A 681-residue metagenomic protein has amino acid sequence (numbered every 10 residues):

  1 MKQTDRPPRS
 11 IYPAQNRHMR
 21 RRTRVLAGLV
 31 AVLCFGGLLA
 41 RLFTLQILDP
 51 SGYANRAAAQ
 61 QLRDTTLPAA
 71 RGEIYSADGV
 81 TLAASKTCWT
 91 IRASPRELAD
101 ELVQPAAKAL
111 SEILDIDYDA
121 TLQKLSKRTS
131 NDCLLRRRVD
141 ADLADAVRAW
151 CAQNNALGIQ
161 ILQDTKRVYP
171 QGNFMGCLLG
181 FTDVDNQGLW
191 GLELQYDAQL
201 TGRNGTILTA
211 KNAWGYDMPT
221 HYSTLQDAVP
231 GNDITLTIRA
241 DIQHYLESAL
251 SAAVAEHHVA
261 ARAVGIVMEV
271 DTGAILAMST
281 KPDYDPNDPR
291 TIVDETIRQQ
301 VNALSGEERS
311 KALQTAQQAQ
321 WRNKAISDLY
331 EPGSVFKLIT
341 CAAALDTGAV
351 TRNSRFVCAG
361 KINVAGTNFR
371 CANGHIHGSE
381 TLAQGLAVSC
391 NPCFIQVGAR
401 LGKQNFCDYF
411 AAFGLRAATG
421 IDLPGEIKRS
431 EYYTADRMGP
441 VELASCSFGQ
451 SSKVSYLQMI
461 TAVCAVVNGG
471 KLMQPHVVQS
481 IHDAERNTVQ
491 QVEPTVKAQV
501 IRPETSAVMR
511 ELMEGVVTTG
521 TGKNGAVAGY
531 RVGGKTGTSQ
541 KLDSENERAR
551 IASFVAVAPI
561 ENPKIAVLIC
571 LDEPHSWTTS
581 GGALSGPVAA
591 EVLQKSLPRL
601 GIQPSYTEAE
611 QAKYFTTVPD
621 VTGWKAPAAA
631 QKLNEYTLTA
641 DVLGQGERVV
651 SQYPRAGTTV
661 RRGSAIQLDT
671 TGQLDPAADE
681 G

Functional and structural regions predicted by a protein language model:
M1-L304, L329, Q404-G414, G525-V527 (+8 more regions): Periplasmic/cell-envelope proteins involved in peptidoglycan metabolism and beta-lactam response
T4-P8, A83, N212-L225, D271-V335 (+1 more regions): Beta-lactam-recognizing serine transpeptidase/beta-lactamase-like catalytic domain environment
A70-G72, G176, K428, S553 (+2 more regions): Change "...and in nucleic-acid phosphodiester-cleaving endonucleases..." to "...and in nucleic-acid processing enzymes
A93, I238, F448, V618-V621 (+3 more regions): Hydrophobic residues in beta-strands and at strand termini
C133-C151, Q160-C177, D233, L415-T419 (+9 more regions): Conserved SxxK-family serine transpeptidase/carboxypeptidase catalytic domain of penicillin-binding proteins
A156, A260-A263, T351-N353, A418 (+1 more regions): Short secondary-structure junction motifs
V660-E680: Conserved "repeat-terminator" motif of extracellular CCP/Sushi domains
